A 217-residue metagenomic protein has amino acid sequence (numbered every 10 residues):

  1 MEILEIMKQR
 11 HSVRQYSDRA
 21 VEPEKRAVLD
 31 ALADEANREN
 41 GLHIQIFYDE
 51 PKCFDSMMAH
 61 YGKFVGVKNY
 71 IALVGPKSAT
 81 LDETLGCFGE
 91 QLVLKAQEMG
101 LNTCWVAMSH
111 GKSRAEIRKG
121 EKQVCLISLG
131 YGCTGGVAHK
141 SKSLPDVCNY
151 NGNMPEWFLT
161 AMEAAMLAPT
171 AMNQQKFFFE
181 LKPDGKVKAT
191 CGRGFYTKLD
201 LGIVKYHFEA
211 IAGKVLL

Functional and structural regions predicted by a protein language model:
M1-L217: Acidic, surface-exposed loops and disordered segments
